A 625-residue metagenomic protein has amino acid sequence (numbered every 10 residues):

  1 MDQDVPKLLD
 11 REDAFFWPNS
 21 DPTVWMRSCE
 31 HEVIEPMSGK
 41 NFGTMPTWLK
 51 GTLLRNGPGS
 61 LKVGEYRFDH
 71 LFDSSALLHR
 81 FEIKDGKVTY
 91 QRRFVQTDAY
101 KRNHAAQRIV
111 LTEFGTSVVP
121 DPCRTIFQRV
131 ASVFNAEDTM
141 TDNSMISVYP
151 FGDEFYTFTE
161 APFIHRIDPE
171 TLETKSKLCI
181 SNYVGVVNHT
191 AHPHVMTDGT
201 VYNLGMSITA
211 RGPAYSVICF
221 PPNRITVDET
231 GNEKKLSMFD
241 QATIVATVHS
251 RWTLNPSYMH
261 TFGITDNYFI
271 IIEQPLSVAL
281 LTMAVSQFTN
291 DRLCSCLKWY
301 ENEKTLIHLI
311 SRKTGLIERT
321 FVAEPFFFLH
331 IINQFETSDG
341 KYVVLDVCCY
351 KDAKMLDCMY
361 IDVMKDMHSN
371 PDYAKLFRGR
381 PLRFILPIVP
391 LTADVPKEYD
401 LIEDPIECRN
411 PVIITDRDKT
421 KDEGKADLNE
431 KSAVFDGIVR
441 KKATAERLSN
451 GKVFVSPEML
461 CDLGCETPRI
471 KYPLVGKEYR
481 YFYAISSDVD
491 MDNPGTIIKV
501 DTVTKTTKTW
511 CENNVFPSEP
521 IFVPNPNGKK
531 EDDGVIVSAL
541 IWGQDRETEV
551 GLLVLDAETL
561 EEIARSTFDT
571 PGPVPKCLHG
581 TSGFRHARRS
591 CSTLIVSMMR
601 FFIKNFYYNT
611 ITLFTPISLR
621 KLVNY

Functional and structural regions predicted by a protein language model:
M1-Y625: Beta-propeller domains
